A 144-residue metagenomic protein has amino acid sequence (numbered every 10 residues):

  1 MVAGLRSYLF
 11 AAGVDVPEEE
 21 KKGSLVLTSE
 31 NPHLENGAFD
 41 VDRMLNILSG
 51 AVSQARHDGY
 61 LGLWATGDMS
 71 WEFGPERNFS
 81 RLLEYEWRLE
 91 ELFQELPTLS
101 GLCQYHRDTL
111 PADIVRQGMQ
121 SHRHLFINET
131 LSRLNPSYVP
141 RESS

Functional and structural regions predicted by a protein language model:
M1-S144: Non-catalytic regulatory/interaction regions at protein termini and inter-domain linkers
